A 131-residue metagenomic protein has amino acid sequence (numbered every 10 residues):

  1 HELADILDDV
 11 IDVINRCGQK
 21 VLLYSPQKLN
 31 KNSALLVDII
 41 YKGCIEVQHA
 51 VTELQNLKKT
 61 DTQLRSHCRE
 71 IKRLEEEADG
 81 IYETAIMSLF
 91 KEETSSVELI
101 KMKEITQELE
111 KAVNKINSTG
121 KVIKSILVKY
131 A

Functional and structural regions predicted by a protein language model:
H1-A131: Cytosolic, long alpha-helical scaffolding segments
